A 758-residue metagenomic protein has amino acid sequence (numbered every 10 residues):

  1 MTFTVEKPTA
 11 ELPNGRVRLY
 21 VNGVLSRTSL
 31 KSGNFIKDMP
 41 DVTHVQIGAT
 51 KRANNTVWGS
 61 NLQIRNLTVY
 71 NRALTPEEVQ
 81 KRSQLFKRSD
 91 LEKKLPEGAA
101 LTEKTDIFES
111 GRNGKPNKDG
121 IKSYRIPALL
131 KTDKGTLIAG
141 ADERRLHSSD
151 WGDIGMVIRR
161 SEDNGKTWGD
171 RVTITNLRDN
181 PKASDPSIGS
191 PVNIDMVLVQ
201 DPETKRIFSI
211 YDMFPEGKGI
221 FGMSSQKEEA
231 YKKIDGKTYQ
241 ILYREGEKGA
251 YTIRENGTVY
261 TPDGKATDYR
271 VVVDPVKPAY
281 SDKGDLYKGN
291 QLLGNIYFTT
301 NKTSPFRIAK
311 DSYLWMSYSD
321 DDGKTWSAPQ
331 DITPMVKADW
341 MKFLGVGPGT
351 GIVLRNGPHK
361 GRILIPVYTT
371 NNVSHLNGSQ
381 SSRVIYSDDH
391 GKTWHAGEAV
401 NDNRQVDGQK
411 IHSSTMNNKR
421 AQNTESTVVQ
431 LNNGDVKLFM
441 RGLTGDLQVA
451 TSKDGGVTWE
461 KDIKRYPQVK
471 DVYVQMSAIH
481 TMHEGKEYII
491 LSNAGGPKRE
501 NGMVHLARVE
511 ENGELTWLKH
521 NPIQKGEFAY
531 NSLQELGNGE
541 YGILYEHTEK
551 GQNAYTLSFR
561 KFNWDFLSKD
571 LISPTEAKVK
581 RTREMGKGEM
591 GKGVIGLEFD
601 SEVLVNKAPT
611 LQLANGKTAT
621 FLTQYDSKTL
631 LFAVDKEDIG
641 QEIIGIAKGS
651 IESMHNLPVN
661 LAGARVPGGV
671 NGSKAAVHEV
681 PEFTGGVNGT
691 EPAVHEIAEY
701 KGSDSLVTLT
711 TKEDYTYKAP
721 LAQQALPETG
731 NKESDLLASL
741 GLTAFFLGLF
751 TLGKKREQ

Functional and structural regions predicted by a protein language model:
M1-Q80, S89-L95: Extracellular glycan-associated modules
R72, Q80-S573: Asp-box/BNR beta-propeller blade signature and adjacent active/binding-site loops in extracellular glycan-interacting
P574-V579, K648-G672, E679: Acidic, Ser/Thr/Gly/Pro-rich low-complexity segments and short DxT(G/T)-type signature motifs
R581-G591: Short, solvent-exposed loop/linker segments at the N-terminal edge of repeated beta-sheet extracellular domains
G593-L622, K648-G649: Short, surface-exposed alpha-helix to beta-strand junction/turn motifs within ectodomains of secreted and cell-envelope
E637-E652: Contiguous beta-strand segments of beta-sheet-rich domains
G669-T729: C-terminal low-complexity, Ser/Thr- and acidic/Pro-rich disordered "stalk" regions positioned immediately N-terminal
A722-T729, E733-R756: A cross-kingdom C-terminal cell-surface attachment/processing module
